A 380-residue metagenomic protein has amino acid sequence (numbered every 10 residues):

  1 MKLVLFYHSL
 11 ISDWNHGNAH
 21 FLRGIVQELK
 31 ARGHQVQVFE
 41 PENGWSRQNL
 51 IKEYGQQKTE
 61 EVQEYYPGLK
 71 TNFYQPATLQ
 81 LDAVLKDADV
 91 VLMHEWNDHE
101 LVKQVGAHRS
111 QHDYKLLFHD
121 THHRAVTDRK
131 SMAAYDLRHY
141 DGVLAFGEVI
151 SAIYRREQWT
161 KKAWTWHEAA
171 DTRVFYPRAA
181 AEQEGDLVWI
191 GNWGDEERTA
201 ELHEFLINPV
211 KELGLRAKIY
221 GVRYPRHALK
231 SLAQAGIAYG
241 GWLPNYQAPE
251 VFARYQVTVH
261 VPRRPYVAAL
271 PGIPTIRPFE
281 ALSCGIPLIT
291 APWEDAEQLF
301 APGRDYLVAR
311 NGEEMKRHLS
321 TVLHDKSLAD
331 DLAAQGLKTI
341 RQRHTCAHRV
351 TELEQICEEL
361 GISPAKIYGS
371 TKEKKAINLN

Functional and structural regions predicted by a protein language model:
Y7-S9, N15, R23-Q27, Q37-Y154: Extended catalytic core of nucleotide-activated donor transferases of GT-like folds
W14-E28, L101, E201-F205, I273-P274 (+1 more regions): Conserved alpha-helical elements of sugar-nucleotide-dependent glycosyltransferases
F21-G24, E40-P41, K230-Y368: Catalytic binding pocket for nucleotide-activated donors in carbohydrate/polymer assembly enzymes
G24-H34, N208-L213: A short, Lys/Arg-enriched amphipathic alpha-helix followed by its capping loop at the start of a domain
Q37, K218, I289: Conserved beta-strand positions in the Rossmann-like core of class I SAM-dependent methyltransferases
V102-N208, G361: Catalytic core of nucleotide-activated saccharide and alditol-phosphate transferases
F146-A152, G221-A228, P292-D295: Short, polar loop motifs at secondary-structure junctions
D171-V257, P265: Conserved catalytic-core segment of nucleotide-activated headgroup transferases in glycan assembly
